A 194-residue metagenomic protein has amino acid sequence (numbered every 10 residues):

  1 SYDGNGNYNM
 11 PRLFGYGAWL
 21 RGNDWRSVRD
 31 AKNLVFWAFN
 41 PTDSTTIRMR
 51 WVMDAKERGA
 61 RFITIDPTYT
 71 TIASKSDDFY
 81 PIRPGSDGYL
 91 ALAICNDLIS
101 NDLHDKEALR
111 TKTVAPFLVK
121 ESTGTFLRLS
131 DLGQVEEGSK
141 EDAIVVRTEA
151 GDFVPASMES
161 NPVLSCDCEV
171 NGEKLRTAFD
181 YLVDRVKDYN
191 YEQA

Functional and structural regions predicted by a protein language model:
S1, F62-I63: Hydrophobic beta-strand scaffold residues
S1-D30: Anionic-ligand anchoring segments at beta-strand to alpha-helix junctions in alpha/beta enzyme folds, i.e., glycine
A31-K32, S76: An anion/phosphate-binding loop that grips the pyrophosphate of nucleotide cofactors and donors
P41-R50: Glycine/threonine-rich flexible loop motifs
A55-R61: A short helix->loop->beta-strand "cap" motif at the edges of active sites that frequently abuts
G59, A73-S74, D78-A194: Long, well-ordered, tryptophan-enriched scaffold segments
I65-T71: Short, polar loop motifs at secondary-structure junctions
